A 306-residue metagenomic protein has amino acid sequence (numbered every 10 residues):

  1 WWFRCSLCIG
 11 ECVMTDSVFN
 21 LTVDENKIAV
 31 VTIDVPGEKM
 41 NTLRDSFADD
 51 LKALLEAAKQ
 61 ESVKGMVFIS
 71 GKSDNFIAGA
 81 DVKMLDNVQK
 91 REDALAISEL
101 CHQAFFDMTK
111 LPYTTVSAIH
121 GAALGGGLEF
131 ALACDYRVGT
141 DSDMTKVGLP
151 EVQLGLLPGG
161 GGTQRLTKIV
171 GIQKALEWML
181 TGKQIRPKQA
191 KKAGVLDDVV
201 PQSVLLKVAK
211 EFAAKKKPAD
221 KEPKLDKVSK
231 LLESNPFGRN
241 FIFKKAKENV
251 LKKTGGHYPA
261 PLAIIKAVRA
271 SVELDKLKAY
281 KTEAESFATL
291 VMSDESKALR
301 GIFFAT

Functional and structural regions predicted by a protein language model:
W1-W2: Tryptophan (W) side chains
C5-C8, C12: Cysteine-centered motifs
M14-A29, D34, L132, Q173 (+2 more regions): Amphipathic alpha-helical segments at domain termini/boundaries
M14-I69, F106: Conserved CoA-thioester-binding segment of acyl-CoA-metabolizing enzymes
V31, R44, L51, F68-I69 (+8 more regions): Conserved small-residue
S70-A104, A123, Q153-G155: Glycine- (often His-adjacent) and acidic-residue-rich active-site loop that binds/positions the CoA thioester
H102, D107-L154, P158, W178: Glycine-rich beta-to-alpha active-site loop
G162-Q173: Hydrophobic, secondary-structure "cap" segments at the distal end of domains
